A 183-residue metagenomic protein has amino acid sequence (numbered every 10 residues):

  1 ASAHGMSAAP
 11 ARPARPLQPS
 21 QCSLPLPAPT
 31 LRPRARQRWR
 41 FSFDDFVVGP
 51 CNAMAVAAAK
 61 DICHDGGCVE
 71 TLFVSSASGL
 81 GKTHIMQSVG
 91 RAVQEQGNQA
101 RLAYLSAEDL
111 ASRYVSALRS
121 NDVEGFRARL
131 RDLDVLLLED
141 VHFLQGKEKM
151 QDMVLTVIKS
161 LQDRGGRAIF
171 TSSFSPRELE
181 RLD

Functional and structural regions predicted by a protein language model:
A1-R34: Interdomain "pre-motor" coupling segment immediately N-terminal to P-loop NTPase/helicase cores
P33-A53: Dynamic helix-loop-helix/coil hinge segments at AAA+ ATPase domain boundaries and subdomain interfaces
D65-C68, R91-L102: Post-Walker A helix-loop "phosphate-sensing" segment adjacent to the P-loop in P-loop NTPases
G67-Q87: Walker A/P-loop nucleotide-binding motif
N98-L133: Short glycine-rich substrate-engagement loop in P-loop NTPases that contacts/grips substrate
Y104-L105, L137-E139, R167-S173: Structural recognition of the conserved hydrophobic beta-strand(s) that form the central parallel beta-sheet of P-loop
V115-R119, P176-D183: Short regulatory helix/loop adjacent to the ATP-binding pocket of P-loop NTPases
Q145-F174, R181: Conserved catalytic/switch belt of AAA+ P-loop NTPases
